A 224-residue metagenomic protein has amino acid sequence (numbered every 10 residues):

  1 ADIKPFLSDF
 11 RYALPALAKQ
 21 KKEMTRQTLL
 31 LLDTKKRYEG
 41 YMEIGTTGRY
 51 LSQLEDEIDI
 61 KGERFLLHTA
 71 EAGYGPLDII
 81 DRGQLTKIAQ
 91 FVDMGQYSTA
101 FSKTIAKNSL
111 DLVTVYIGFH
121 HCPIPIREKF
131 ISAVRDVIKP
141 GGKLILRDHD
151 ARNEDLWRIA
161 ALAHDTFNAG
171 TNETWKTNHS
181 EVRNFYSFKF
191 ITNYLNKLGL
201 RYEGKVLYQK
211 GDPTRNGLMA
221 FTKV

Functional and structural regions predicted by a protein language model:
A1-Y38: Class I SAM-dependent methyltransferase Rossmann-like catalytic core, especially the SAM/SAH-binding loop
K36-S102: Class I SAM-dependent methyltransferase SAM/SAH-binding core
T99-V113: A short acidic, Gly/Pro-enriched loop at the edge of an enzyme's catalytic core that lines a small-molecule cofactor
L110-I126: A short SAM/SAH-binding and catalytic strip from SAM-dependent methyltransferases
E128-P140: A short glycine-rich, Lys/Arg-flanked "PGG" loop and its adjoining helix->strand segment in the class I
R147-Q209: C-terminal alpha-helical "lid/dimerization" subdomain adjacent to the S-adenosyl-L-methionine
K210-R215: Short acidic/glycine-enriched loop/turn segments that link adjacent beta-strands
N216-V224: C-terminal lobe and adjacent flexible extensions of AdoMet/dcAdoMet transferase-like proteins
